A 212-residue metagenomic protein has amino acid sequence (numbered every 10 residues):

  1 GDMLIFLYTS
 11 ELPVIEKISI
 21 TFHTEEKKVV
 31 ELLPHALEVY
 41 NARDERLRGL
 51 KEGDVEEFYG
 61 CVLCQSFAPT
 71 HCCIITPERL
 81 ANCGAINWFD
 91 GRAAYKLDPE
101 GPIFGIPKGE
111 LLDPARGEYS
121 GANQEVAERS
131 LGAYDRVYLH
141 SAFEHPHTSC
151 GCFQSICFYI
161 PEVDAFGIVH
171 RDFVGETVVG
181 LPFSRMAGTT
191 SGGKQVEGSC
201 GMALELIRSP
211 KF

Functional and structural regions predicted by a protein language model:
G1-F212: Cysteine-centered metal-binding/redox modules
